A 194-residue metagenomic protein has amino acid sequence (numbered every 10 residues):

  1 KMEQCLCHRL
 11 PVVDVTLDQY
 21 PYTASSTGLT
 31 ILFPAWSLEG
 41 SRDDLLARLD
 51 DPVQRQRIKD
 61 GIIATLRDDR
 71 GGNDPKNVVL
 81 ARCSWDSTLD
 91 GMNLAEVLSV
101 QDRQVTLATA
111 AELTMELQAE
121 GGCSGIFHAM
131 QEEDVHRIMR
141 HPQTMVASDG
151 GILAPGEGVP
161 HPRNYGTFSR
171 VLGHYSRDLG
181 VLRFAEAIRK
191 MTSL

Functional and structural regions predicted by a protein language model:
K1-G180: Active-site neighborhoods of metal-dependent hydrolases
V181-F184, R189: Extended C-terminal subregions enriched in glycine
K190-L194: Mid-to-C-terminal alpha-helical segments outside catalytic/metal-binding sites
